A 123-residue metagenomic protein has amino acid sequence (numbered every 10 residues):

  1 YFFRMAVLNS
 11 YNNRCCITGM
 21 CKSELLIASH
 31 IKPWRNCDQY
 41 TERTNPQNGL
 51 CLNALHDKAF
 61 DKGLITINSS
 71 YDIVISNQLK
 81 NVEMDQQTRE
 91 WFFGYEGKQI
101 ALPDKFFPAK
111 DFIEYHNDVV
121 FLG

Functional and structural regions predicted by a protein language model:
Y1-C21: Internal active-site segments that recognize and position negatively charged phosphoryl groups and nucleotide moieties
F2, M20-S23, P33-G123: A detector for short metal-coordination/catalytic motifs
R14, I27, L52: The −1 position to Zn-ligating cysteines in a subset of zinc-ribbon hairpins
H30: Conserved active-site aspartate in kinases
